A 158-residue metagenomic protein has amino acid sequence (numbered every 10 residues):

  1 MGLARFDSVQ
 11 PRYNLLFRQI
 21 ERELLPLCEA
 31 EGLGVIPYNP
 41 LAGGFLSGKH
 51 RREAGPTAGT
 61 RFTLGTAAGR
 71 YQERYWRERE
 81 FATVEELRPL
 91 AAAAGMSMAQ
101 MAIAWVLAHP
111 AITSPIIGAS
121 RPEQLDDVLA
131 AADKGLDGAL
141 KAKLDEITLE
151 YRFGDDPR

Functional and structural regions predicted by a protein language model:
M1-E23: Glycine/proline-rich, positively charged, aromatic-decorated active-site loop/lid region on the catalytic face
G2-R5, S97, A111: Short loop/turn motifs at secondary-structure junctions
R5-Q10, G34-I36, T113-I116: Structural preference for beta-strand elements that scaffold enzyme active sites
V9, C28, V35-Y38, L87 (+3 more regions): Conserved, mostly hydrophobic/aromatic
R12-N14, P40-A42, S120: Active-site beta-loop-alpha junctions enriched in small/polar residues
I20-F62, S97: Aromatic-lined glycan-binding groove of carbohydrate-active enzymes
A54-A93, I103, A108-I112, S120-R158: Terminal-tail/helix-coil boundary detector
